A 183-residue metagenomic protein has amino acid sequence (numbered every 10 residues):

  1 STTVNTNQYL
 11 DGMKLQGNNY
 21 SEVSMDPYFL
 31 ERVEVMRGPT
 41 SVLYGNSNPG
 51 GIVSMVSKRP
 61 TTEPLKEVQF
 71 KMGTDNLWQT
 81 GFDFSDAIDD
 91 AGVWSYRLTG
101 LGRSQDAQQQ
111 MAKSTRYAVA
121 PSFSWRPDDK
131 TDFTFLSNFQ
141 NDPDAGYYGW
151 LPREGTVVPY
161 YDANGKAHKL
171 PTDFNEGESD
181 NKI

Functional and structural regions predicted by a protein language model:
S1-P39: Periplasmic plug
N7-G12, E34-L43, G73-T80, N141-A145: Short, mixed-charge, low-aromatic patches
D11-M13, G38, K58, L101 (+1 more regions): Beta-hairpin (beta-strand-turn-beta-strand) motif
G12, E22, P39-S41, S85 (+2 more regions): Generic secondary-structure boundary/loop-capping signal
G17, Y28-E31, V42-V119, W125-F133: Outer-membrane beta-barrel translocator/receptor signature
Y20, E63, K169: Residue-level signal for pocket-adjacent positions within structured domains
R103-A107, A120-R126, K130-I183: Acidic/polar loop-and-plug regions of large Gram-negative outer-membrane beta-barrel proteins
